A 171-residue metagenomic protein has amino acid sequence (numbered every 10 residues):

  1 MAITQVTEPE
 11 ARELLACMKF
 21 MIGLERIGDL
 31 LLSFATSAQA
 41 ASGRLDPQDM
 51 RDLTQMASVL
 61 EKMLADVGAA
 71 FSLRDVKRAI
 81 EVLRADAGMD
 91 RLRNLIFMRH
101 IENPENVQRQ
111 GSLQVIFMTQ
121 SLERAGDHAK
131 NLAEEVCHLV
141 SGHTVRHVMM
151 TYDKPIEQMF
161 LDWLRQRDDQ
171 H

Functional and structural regions predicted by a protein language model:
M1-H171: Cytosolic, long alpha-helical scaffolding segments
